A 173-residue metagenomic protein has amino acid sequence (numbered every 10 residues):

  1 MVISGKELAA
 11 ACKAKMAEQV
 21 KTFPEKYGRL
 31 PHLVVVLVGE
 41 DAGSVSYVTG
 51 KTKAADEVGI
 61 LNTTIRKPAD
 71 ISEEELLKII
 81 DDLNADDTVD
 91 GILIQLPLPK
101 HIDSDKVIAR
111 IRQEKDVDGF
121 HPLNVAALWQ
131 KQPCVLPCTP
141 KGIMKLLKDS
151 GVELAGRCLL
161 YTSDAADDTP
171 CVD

Functional and structural regions predicted by a protein language model:
M1-Y27: Positively charged, low-complexity intrinsically disordered leader regions
Q19, V45-V58: Short, solvent-exposed amphipathic alpha-helices that sit in or adjacent to ligand/effector-binding or catalytic
P31-G39: Short beta-strand segments enriched in small/hydrophobic residues
L33, L159-L160: Conserved hydrophobic helix-helix packing surfaces used for dimerization/oligomerization
D56-K67: Short beta-strand elements in bilobed, periplasmic/extracellular small-molecule ligand-binding domains
E75-D86: Short, well-structured alpha-helical segments in soluble
I94-C158: Anion-binding alpha/beta catalytic cores of soluble intermediary-metabolism enzymes, centered on
Y161-D173: Single conserved hydrophobic/aromatic residue that forms the stacking wall/gate of nucleotide- or nucleobase-binding
